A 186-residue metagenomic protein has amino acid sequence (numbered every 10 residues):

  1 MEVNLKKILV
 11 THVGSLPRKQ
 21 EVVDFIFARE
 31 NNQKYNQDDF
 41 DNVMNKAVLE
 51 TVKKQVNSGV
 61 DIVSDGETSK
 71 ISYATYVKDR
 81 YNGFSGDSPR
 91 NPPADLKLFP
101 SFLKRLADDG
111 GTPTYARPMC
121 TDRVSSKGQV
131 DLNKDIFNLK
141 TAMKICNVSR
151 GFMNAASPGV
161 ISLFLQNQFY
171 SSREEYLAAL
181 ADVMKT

Functional and structural regions predicted by a protein language model:
M1-T186: Domain-level signal for soluble alpha/beta catalytic cores
